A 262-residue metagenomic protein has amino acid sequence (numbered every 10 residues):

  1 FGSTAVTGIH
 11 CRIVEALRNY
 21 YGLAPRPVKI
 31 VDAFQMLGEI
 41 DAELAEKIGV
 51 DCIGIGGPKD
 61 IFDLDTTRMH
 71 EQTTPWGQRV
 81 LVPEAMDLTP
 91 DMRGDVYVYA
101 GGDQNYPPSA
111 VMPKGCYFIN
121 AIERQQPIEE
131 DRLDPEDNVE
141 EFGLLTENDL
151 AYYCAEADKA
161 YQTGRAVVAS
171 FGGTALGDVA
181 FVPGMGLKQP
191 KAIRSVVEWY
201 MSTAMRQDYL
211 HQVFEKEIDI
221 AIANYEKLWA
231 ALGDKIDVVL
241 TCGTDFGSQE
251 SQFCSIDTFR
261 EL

Functional and structural regions predicted by a protein language model:
F1-N19, A24-V31, L37-I40, S109-L262: Active-site loop segments of alpha/beta catalytic cores
L23, V50-I53, Q78, R165: Short aromatic/hydrophobic-glycine micro-motifs
P27, K47-I48, F62: Acidic, polar-rich N-terminal leader regions of halophilic archaeal proteins
L37-G54: Catalytic domains of carbohydrate-active enzymes, especially glycoside hydrolases
E46, I55, G77-L81: Aromatic-residue-lined binding/catalytic grooves and analogous aromatic/hydrophobic interfacial grooves in multimeric
K47-G49, Y97, R165, S251: A ubiquitous, low-specificity "background" feature that marks scattered single residues across proteins without
G54-H70, F171-G177: Short, glycine/charge-rich beta-strand/loop segments that flank catalytic centers and engage negatively charged groups
D60-D134: A contiguous, low-structure linker/loop signature
